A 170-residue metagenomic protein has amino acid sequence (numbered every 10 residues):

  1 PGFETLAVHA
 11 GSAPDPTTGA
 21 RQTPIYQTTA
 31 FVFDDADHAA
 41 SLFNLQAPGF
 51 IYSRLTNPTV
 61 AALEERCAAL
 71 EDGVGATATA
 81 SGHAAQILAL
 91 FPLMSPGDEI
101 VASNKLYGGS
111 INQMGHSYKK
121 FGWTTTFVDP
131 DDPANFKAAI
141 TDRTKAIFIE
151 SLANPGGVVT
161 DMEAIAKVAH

Functional and structural regions predicted by a protein language model:
P1-N57, E65-R66: N-terminal "arm"/small-domain region of PLP-dependent enzymes with the aminotransferase-like
G19, C67, A85, I100 (+2 more regions): Buried hydrophobic positions in well-ordered alpha/beta secondary-structure cores of metabolic enzymes
D35-I87, G109-H116: Conserved N-terminal alpha-helix of the aminotransferase class I/II PLP-enzyme fold
Y52-S53, A78-T79, S103-N104, T125-V128 (+2 more regions): Glycine- and other small-residue-rich loops at beta-strand/loop junctions that grip anionic moieties
L70-V74, M94-G97, D142: Short helix-loop-beta connector
P92-G109, D129: Conserved PLP-anchoring active-site segment centered on the Schiff-base-forming lysine
H116-S117, F121-D131: A glycine-rich helix N-cap at a beta->alpha junction
P130-H170: Active-site phosphate-binding strand-loop segment of PLP-dependent enzymes
